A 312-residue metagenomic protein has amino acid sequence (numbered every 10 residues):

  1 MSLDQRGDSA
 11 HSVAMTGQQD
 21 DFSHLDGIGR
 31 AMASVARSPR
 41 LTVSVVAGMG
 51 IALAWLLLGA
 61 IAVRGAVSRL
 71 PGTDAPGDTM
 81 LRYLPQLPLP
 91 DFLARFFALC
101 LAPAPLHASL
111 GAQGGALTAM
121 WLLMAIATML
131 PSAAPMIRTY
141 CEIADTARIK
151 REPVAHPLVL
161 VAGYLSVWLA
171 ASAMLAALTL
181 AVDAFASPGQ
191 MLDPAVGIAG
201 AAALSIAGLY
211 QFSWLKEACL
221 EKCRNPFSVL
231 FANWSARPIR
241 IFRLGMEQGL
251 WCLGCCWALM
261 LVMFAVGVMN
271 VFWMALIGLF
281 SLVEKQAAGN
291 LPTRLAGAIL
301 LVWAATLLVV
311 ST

Functional and structural regions predicted by a protein language model:
L3, S12-L122, T146-I149, S187-M191 (+2 more regions): Histidine-/acidic- and/or cysteine-rich, low-complexity loops and terminal segments associated with membrane
T42-L58, G163-L175, L307: ...captures the hydrophobic TM-helix bundle architecture rather than a specific catalytic motif, and can also fire on
V43, S109, Q113-L117, H156 (+4 more regions): Residue-level signature of transmembrane alpha-helical entry/exit and packing/kink sites in multi-pass membrane
R64, A305-T312: Juxtamembrane boundary at the C-terminal end of a transmembrane helix
G115-E142, A162-A171, Y210-W234, P238-K285: Functional transmembrane helices that embed catalytic/metal-coordinating motifs
T146, K150-A181: Acidic, low-complexity central loop/insert segments
L279-V302: Interfacial loop-to-transmembrane junctions
